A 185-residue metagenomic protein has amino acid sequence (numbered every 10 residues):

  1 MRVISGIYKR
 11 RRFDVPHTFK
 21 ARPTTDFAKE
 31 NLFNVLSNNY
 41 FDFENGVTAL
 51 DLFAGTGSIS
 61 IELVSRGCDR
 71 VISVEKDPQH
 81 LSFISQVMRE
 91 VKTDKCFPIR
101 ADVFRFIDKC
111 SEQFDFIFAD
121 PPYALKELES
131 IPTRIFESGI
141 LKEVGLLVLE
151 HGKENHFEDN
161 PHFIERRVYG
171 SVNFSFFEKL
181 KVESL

Functional and structural regions predicted by a protein language model:
M1-L185: Class I S-adenosyl-L-methionine-dependent methyltransferase catalytic core
